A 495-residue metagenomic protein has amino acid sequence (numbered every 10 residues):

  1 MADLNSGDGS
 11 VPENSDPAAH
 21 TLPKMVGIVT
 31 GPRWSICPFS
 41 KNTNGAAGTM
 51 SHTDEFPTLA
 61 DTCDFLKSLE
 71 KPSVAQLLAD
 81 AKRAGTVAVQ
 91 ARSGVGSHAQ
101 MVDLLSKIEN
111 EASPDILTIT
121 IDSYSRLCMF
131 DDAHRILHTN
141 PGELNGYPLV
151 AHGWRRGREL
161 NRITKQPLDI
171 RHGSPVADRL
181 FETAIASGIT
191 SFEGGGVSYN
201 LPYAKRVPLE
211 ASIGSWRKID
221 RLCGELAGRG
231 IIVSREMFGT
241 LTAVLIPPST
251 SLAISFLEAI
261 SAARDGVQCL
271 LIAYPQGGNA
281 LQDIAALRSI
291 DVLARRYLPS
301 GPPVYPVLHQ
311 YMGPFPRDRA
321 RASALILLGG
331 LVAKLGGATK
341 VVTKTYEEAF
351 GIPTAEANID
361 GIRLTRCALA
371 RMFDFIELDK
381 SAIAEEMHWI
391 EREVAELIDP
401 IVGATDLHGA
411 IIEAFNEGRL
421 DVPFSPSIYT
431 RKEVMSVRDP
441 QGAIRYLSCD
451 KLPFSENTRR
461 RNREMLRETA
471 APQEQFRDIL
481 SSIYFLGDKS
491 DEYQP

Functional and structural regions predicted by a protein language model:
A2-D3, D8-A19, V26-V29, A47: Acidic, Ala/Val/Gly-enriched low-complexity intrinsically disordered segments
V29, W34-C37, G45-D265, C269-A273 (+2 more regions): Catalytic alpha/beta active-site cores
T58, S73-L78, A349, D360-P495: Catalytic-core signal marking the mid-to-C-terminal active-site face
M101, V150-G153, A177, L209-S212 (+11 more regions): Generic structural signal for well-ordered, non-membrane alpha-helical segments in soluble metabolic enzymes
D115-I116, G230-I232, S300-Y305, M372-E385: Flexible, glycine/charged-enriched surface loops at secondary-structure junctions
N145-L149, L226, L298-P302, A368-E377: Short, basic, helix/turn surface patches
E210, A227-D360: Long alpha-helical, hydrophobic tracts
